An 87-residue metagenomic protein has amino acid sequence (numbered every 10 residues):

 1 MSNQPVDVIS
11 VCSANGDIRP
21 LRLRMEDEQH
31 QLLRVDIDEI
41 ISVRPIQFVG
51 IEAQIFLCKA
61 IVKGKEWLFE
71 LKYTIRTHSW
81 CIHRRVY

Functional and structural regions predicted by a protein language model:
M1-Y87: Cysteine-centric segments in proteins
